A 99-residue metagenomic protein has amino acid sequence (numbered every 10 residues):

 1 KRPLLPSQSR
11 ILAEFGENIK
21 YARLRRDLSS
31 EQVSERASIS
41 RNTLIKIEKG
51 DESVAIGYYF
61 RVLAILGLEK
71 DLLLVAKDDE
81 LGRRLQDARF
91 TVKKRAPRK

Functional and structural regions predicted by a protein language model:
K1-R25, V75: A short, Lys/Arg-rich alpha-helix, primarily the initiator
E17, D27-S29, V54: Residue-level signal for the short linker/turn that defines the boundary of a DNA-recognition helix
I19, S30, Y59: Helix-turn-helix DNA-binding elements, focusing on the entry/boundary residues of the two helices that contact DNA
R23, S34, L63: The alpha-helix within a helix-turn-helix
D27-I45: Short alpha-helical DNA-recognition segment
D51-A64: Short, basic-rich loop-to-helix N-cap that marks the start of a DNA-contacting helix
L73-K99: Short, charged recognition helix plus adjacent turn of helix-turn-helix-like nucleic-acid-binding domains
